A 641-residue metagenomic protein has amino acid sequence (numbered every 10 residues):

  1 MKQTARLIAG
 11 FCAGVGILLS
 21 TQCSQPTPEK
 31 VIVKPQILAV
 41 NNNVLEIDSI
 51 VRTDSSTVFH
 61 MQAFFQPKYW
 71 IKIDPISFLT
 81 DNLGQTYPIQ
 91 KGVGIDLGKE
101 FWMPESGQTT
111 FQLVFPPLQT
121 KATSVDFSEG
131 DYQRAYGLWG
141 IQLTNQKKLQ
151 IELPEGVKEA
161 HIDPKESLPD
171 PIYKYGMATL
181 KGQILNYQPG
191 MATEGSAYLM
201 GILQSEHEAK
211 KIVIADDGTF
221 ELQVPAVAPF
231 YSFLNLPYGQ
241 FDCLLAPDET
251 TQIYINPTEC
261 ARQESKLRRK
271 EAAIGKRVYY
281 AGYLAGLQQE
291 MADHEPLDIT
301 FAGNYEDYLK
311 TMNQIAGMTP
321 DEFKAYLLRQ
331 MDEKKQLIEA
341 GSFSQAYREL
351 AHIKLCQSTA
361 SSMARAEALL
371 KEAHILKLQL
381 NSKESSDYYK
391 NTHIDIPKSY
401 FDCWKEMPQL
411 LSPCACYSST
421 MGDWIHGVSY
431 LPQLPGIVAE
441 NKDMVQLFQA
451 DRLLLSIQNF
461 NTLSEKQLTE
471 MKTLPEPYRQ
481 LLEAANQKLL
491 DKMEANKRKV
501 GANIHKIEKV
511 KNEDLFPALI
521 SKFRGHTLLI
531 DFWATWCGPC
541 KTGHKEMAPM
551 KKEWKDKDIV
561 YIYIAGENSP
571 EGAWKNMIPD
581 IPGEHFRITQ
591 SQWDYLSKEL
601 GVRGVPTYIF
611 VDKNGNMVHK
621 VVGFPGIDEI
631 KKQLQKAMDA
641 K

Functional and structural regions predicted by a protein language model:
S56-Q66: Short, well-ordered beta-strand segments enriched in hydrophobic/aromatic residues
Q90-V125, E129-Y132: Short, solvent-exposed, Trp/other aromatic-anchored flexible loops in extracytoplasmic proteins
V93, G140-A346: A non-transmembrane, solvent-exposed segment enriched in polar/low-complexity residues
P257-H526: Oxidative protein folding and maturation machinery
H526-T527, H544-A565, K632, K636-M638: Conserved helix-turn-beta segment immediately C-terminal to the redox Cys motif in thioredoxin-like folds
F532-P549: Conserved redox-active cysteine motifs that mediate thiol-disulfide chemistry, especially di-cysteine Cys-X(1-2)-Cys
K552-W593, K598, V602-V605: Conserved segment of the thioredoxin-like fold in thiol-based oxidoreductases
S591-Q635: Thiol/disulfide oxidoreductase modules built on the thioredoxin-like
